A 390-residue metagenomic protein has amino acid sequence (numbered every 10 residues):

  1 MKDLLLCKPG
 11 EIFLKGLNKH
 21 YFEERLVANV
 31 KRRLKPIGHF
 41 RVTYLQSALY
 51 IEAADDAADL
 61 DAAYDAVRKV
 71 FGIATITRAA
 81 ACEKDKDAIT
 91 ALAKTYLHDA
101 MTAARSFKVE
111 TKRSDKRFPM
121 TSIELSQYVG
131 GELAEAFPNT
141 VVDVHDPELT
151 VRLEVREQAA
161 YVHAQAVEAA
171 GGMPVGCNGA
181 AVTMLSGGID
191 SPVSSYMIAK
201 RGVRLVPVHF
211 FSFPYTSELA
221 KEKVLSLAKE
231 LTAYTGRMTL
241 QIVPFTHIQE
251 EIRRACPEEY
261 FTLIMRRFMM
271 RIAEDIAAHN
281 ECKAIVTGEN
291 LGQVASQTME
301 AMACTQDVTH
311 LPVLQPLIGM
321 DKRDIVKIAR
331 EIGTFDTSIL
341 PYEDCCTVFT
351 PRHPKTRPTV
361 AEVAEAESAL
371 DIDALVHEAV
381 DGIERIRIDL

Functional and structural regions predicted by a protein language model:
M1-V182, P192-M238, D307, K355-V360 (+2 more regions): RNA-binding accessory domains that recognize and position tRNA/RNA substrates
G131-L133, A166, G172-N178, F245 (+3 more regions): Active-site adenylate/phosphate-handling loop in enzymes that bind or generate adenylated species
T183, P207-H209, I242, T287 (+1 more regions): Structural beta-sheet core signal
G188: Conserved G/P- and acidic residue-centered "switch" motifs that form tight phosphate/ATP-binding loops in soluble
A228-A255, D344: A conserved beta-strand->alpha-helix junction
G333-P341: A short alpha-helix-loop-beta-strand transition element characteristic of N-terminal alpha/beta dinucleotide-binding
L340-L390: The feature marks non-catalytic terminal segments
